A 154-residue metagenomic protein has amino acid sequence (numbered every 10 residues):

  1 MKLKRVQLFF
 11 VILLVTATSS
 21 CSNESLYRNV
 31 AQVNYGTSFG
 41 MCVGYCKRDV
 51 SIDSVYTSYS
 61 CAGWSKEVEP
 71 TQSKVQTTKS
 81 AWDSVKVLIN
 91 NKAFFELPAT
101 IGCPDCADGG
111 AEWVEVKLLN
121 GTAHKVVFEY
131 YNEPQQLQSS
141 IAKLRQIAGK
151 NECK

Functional and structural regions predicted by a protein language model:
M1-S19: Sec-dependent bacterial lipoprotein signal peptides
R5, C21-G40, L88, F95-K154: Short, well-ordered, aromatic-rich surface patches in folded extracellular/luminal domains
F39-I52: Short, solvent-exposed loop/hinge segments that bridge or flank secondary-structure elements
I52, V75-S84, V116-T122: A short, structured loop/turn motif at beta-sheet edges
V55-S58, A123: Hydrophobic residues embedded in beta-strands of well-ordered beta-sheets
Y59-Q72: Acidic/histidine-rich, surface-exposed loop or edge segments in extracytoplasmic proteins
Q72-A99: Mature extracytoplasmic domains of secretory-pathway proteins
